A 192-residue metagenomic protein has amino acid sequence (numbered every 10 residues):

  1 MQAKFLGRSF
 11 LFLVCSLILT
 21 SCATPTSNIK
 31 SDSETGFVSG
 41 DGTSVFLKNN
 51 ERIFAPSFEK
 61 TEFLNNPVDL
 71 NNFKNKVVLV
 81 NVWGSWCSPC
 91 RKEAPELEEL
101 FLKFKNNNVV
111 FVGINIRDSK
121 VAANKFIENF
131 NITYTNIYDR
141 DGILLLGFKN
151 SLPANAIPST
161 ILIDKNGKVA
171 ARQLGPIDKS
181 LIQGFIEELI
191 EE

Functional and structural regions predicted by a protein language model:
M1-E59, E192: N-terminal targeting signals for export/organelle localization
R52, S57-V78: A short beta-strand-turn-helix
F58, V68, F73, W83 (+2 more regions): Conserved hydrophobic/aromatic "anchor" residues that stabilize well-ordered secondary structure elements
V68-R91, L97: Short active-site neighborhood of thiol/selenol oxidoreductases, capturing the structured segment around
V82-G84, I114-R117, D139-R140, P176: Active-site-proximal beta-strand/loop segments in catalytic clefts of secreted hydrolases
R91-F130, D141-G147: Structural microenvironment flanking redox-active thiols in thiol-disulfide oxidoreductases
K125-I132, D139-E191: Thiol/disulfide oxidoreductase modules built on the thioredoxin-like
